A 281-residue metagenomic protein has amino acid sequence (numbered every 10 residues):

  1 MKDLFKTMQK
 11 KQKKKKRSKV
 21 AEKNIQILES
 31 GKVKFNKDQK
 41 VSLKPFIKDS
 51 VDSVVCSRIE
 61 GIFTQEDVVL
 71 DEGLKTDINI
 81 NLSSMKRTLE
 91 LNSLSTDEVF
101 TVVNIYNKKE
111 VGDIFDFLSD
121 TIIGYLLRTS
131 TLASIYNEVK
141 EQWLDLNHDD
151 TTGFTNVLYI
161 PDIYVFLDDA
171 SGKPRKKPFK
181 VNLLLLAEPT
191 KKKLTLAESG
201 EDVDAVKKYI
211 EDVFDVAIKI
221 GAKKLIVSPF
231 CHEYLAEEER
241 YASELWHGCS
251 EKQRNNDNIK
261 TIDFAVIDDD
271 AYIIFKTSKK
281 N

Functional and structural regions predicted by a protein language model:
M1-N281: Macrodomain-like recognition of ADP-ribose-binding/processing modules
